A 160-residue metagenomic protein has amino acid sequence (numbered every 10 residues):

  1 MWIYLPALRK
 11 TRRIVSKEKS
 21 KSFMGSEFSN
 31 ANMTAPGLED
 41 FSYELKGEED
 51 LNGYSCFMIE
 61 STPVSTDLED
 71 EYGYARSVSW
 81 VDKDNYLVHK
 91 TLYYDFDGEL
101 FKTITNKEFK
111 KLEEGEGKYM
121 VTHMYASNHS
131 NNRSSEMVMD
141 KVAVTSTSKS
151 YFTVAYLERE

Functional and structural regions predicted by a protein language model:
M1-L5: N-terminal mature ectodomain segment of secretory-pathway/periplasmic proteins
R12-I14, K19-P36, N52-V154: Gly/Pro-enriched, hydrophobic low-complexity segments that function as extracytoplasmic propeptides/linkers
M33-K46: A short, amphipathic edge element
E49: Short aromatic-centered micro-motifs
R159-E160: Short, solvent-exposed mixed-charge patches
